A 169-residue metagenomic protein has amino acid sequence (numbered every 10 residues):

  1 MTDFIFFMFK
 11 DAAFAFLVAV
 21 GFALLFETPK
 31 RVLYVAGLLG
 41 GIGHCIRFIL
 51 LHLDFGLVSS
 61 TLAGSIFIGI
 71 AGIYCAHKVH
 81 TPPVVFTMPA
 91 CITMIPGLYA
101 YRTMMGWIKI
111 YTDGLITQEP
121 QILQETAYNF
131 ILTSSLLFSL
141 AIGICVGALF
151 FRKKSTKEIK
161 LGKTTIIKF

Functional and structural regions predicted by a protein language model:
M1-D3, F16-K30, H44-F55, L123-E125: Short juxtamembrane and helix-loop transition motifs at transmembrane-helix boundaries in membrane proteins
M1-F9, D54-S59, T126-S135: Interfacial loop-to-helix junctions that mark the boundaries of transmembrane helices in multi-pass membrane
D11-A19, A23, V35, L39 (+12 more regions): Alpha-helical transmembrane segments in multi-pass membrane proteins
L24-Y34, H77-V85: Membrane-helix interface "capping/anchor" motifs
E27-I42, K160-T165, F169: Membrane-proximal intracellular helices of multi-pass ion channels
H52-L53, I73-T81, F86-P89: Hydrophobic alpha-helical bundle architecture
V85-M104: Hydrophobic alpha-helical membrane-insertion segments
M104-F169: C-terminal membrane-adjacent module
